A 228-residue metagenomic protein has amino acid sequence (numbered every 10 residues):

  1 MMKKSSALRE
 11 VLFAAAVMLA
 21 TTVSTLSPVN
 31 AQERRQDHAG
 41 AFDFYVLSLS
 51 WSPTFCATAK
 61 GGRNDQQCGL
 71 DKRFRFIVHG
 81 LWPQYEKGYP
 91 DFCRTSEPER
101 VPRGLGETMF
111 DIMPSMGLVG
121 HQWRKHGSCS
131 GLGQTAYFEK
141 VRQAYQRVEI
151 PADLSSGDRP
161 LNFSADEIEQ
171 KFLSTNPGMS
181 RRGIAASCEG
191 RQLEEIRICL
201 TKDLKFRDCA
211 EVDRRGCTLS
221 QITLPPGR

Functional and structural regions predicted by a protein language model:
M2-A15: Bacterial N-terminal signal peptides that target proteins for export
L8, Q32-R34, E167-F172: Generic detector of solvent-exposed, compositionally biased contiguous segments
A14-S24: Bacterial N-terminal signal peptides
L26-A31: Sec/Tat signal peptide C-region and signal peptidase I cleavage site
Q32-T58: N-terminal module-boundary/linker segments of secreted carbohydrate-active enzymes
V46, K60-R228: Domain-level detector of nuclease and nuclease-like folds in predominantly extracellular/periplasmic contexts
